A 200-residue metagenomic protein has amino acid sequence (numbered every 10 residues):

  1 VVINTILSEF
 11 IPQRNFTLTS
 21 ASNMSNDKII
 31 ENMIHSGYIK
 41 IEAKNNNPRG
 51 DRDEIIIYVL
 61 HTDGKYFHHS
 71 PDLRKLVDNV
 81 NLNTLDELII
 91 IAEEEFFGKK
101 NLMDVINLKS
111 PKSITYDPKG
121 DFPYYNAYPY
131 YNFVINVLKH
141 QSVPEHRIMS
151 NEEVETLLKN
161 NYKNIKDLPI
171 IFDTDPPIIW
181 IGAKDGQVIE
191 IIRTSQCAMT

Functional and structural regions predicted by a protein language model:
V1-E87, F97-Y125, Y131-N136: Helix-rich terminal scaffold detector
I90-A92: Short beta-strand/turn micro-motifs composed of small residues that flank or help shape donor/cofactor-binding pockets
P144-N151, L157: Long beta-strand-rich cores associated with HINT superfamily self-processing modules
K163-P176: Short, structured beta-strand/loop micro-motifs enriched in basic residues and often containing a Trp
Q187-V188: Structural motif
R193-T194: Short, surface-exposed secondary-structure boundary micro-motifs
M199-T200: Beta-strand/loop-dominated core regions that host nucleotide or nucleotide-derived cofactor-binding catalytic loops
